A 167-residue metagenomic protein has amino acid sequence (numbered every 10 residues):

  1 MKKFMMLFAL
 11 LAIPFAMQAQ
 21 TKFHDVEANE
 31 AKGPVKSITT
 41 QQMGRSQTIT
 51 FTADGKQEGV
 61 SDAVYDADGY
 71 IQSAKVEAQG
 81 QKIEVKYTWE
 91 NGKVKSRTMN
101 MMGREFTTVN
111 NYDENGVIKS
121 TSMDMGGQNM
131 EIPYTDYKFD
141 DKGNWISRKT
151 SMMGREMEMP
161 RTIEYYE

Functional and structural regions predicted by a protein language model:
M1-K22: Bacterial Sec-dependent N-terminal signal peptides
Q20-E167: Buried hydrophobic residues that stabilize the cores of well-folded domains
